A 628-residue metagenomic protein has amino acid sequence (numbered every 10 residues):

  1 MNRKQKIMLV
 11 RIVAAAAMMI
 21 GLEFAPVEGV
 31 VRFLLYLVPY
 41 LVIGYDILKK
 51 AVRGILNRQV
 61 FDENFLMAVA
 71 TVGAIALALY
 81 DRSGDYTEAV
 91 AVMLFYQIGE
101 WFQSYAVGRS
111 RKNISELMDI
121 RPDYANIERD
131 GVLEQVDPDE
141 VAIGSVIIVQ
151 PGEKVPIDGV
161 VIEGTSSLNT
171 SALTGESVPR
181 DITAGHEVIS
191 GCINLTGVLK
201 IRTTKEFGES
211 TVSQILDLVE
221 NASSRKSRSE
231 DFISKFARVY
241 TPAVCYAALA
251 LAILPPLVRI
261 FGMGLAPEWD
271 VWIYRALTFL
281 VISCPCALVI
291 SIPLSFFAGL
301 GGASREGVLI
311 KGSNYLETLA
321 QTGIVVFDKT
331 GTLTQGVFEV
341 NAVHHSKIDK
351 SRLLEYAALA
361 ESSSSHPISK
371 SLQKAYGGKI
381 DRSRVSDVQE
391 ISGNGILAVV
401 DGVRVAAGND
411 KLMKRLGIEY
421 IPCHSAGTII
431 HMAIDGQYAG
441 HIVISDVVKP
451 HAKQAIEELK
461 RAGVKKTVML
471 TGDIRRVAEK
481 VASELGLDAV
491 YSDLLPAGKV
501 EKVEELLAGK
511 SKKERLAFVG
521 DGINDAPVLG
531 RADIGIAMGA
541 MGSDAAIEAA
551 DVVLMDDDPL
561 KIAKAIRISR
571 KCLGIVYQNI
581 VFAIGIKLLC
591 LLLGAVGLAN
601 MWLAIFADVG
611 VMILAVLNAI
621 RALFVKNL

Functional and structural regions predicted by a protein language model:
M1-A14, L48-I75, L216-A250, M263 (+5 more regions): Soluble-to-membrane junctions at the N-terminal ends of transmembrane alpha-helices in multi-pass ion-transporting
N2-Y124, K226, K235, P242 (+2 more regions): Transmembrane helix-loop-helix hairpins at the membrane interface
G29-L37, F61-A68, D81-V92, F232 (+4 more regions): Membrane-water interface of transmembrane alpha-helices in multipass transporters/channels
E63-T71, L173, Y274, C284-A360 (+1 more regions): Conserved catalytic phosphorylation-site environment of P-type ATPases
F65-L66, A91-P151, I182, I310 (+5 more regions): Juxtamembrane coupling segments of multi-pass membrane pumps/enzymes
E116-E209, S213, N314-A357, V399-V400: Conserved cytosolic catalytic loops of P-type ATPases
V340-K466, R475, L487-V503: P-type ATPase nucleotide-binding
G402, T428, I434-Q578: Conserved ATP-binding TGD loop and adjacent catalytic N/P-domain core of P-type ATPases
